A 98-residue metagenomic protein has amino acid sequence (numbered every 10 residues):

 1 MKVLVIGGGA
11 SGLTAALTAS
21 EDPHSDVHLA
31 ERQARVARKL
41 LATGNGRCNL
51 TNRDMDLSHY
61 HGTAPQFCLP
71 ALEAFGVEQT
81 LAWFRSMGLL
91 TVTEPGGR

Functional and structural regions predicted by a protein language model:
L4-I6, S20-N45: Glycine-rich FAD pyrophosphate-binding loop
G9: Glycine-rich NAD(P) Rossmann-fold beta1-alpha1 loop
G12-L13: N-terminal Rossmann-fold NAD(P) dinucleotide-binding loop
N45-G96: Glycine-rich active-site loop/strand segments that organize a redox cofactor
